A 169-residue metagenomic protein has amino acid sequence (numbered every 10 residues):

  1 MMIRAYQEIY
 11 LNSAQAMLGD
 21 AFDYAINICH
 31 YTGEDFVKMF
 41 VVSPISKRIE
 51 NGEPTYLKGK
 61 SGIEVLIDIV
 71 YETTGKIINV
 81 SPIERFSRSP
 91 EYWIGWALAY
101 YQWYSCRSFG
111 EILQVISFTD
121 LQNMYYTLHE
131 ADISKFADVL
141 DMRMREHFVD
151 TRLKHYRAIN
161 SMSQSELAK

Functional and structural regions predicted by a protein language model:
L11-D68: N-terminal interaction modules that seed assembly of large macromolecular complexes
G19-N27, L98-Q102, K154: Amphipathic alpha-helical segments within well-ordered protein domains
I26, R157, A168: The alpha-helix within a helix-turn-helix
E34, K154, S165: Residues within the helices of the helix-turn-helix
F40-V41, S161-K169: Short alpha-helical DNA-recognition segment
P54-F86, P90: Long, compositionally biased
F86-R143: A charged, amphipathic interaction segment
V139-N160: A short, Lys/Arg-rich alpha-helix, primarily the initiator
